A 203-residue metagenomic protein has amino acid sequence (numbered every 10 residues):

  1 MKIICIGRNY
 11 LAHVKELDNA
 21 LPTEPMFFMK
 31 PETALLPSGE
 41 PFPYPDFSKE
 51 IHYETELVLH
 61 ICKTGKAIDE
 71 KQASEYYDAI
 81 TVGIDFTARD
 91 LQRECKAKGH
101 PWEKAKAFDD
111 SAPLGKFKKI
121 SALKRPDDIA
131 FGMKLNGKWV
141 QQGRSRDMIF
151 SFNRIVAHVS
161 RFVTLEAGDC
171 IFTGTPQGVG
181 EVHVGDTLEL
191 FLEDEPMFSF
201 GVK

Functional and structural regions predicted by a protein language model:
M1-E166, C170, G178-K203: Catalytic-core "active-site belt" of small-molecule-metabolizing enzymes, emphasizing His/Asp/Glu-rich regions
